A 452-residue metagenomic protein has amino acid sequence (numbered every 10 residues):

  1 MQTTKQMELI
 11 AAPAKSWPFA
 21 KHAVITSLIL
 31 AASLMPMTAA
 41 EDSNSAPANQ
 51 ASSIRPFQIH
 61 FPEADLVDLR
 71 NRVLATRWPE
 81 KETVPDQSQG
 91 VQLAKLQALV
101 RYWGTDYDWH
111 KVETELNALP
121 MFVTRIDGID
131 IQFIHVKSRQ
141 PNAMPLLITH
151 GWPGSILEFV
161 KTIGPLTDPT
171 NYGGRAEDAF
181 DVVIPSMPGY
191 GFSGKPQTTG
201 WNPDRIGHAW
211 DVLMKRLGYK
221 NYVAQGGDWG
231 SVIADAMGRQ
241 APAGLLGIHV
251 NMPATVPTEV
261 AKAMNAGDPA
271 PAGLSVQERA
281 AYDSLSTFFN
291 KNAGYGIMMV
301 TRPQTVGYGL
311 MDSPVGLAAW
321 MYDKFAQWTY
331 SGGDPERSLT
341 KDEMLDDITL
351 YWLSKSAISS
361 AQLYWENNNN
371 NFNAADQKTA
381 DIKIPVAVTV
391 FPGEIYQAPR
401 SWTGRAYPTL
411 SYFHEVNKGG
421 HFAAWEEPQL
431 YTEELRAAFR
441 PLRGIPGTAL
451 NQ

Functional and structural regions predicted by a protein language model:
D65-N142, E343, W352-K355, S359-A374: Non-catalytic accessory segments flanking enzyme active sites
W109-K111, G174, M187-W201, D235: Glycine-rich "HGGG/HGxG" loop immediately N-terminal to the catalytic nucleophile of the alpha/beta-hydrolase
A143-G151: Short beta-strand element of the alpha/beta-hydrolase
W152-G164: The serine-hydrolase catalytic nucleophile loop
P165, P169-N171, K220-P269: Conserved hydrolase catalytic core segment
L166-F192: Conserved alpha/beta-hydrolase
D204-Y222: Conserved acidic catalytic loop of the alpha/beta-hydrolase fold
N290, M298-Q452: C-terminal subdomain of alpha/beta-hydrolase-fold enzymes, centered on the catalytic histidine and its supporting
